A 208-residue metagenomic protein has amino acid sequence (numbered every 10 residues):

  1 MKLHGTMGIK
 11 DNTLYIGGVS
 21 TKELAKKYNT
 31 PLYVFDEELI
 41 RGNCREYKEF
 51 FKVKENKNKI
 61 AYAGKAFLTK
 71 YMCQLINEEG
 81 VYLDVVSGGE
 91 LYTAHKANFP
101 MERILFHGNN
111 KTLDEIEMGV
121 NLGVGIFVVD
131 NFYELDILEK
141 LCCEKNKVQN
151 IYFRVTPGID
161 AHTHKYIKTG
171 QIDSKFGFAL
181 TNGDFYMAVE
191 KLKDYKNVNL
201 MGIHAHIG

Functional and structural regions predicted by a protein language model:
M1-N150, D194-N199: A charged N-terminal "starter" segment
K2, G158-G208: Active-site loop/helix belt of alpha/beta enzymes
A63, N150-T156, H204-H206: Short beta-strand segments
